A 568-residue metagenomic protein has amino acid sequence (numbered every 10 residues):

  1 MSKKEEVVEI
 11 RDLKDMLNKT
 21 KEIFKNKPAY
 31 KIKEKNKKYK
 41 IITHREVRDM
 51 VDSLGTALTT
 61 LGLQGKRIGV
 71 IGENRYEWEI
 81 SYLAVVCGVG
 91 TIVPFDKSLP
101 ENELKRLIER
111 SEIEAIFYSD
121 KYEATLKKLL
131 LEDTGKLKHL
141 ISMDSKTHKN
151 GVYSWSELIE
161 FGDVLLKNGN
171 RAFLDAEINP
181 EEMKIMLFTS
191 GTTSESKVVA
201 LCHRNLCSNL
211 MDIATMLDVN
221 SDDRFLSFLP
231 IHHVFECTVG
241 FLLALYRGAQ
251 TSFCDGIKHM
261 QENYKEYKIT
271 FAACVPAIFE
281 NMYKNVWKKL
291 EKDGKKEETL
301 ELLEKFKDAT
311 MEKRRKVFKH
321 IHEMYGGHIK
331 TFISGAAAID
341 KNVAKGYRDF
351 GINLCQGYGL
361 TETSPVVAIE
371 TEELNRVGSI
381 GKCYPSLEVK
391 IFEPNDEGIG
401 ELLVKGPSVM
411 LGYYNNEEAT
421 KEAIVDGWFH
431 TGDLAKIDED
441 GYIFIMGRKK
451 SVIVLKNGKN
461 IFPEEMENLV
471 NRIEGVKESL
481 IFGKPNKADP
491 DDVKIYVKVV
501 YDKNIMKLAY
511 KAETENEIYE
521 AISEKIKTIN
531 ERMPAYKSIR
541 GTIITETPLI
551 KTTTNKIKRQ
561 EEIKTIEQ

Functional and structural regions predicted by a protein language model:
N18, C87-F161, V493, K503: Structural core segment of the AMP-binding/adenylate-forming
K25-P28, S142, D163-F188, E195 (+1 more regions): Conserved pre-ATP/AMP-binding loop-to-beta segment of ANL
Y30-R75, E79-L83, P100-K105, S154-G162 (+1 more regions): Conserved AMP-binding/adenylate-forming core of the ANL superfamily
N36, A124-P180, V286-H320, E546: ANL superfamily adenylate-forming
L99, I116, G406, L411-G412 (+1 more regions): AMP-binding/adenylate-forming catalytic core of the ANL superfamily
C207-R224, I231-H320, H328, N353: Conserved AMP-binding/adenylation subdomain of ANL enzymes
A272, K313-I443, K449-V452, K477: Conserved AMP-binding/adenylate-forming
L480-G483, I526-Q568: Conserved C-terminal "lid"/linker of ANL adenylate-forming enzymes
